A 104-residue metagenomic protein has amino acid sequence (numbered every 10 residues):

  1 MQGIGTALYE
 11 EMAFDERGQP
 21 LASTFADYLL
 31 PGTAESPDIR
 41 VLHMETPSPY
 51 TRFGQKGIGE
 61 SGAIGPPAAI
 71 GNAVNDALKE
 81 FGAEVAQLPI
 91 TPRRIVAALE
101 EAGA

Functional and structural regions predicted by a protein language model:
M1-A104: C-terminal catalytic domains of large/alpha subunits in multi-subunit enzymes
